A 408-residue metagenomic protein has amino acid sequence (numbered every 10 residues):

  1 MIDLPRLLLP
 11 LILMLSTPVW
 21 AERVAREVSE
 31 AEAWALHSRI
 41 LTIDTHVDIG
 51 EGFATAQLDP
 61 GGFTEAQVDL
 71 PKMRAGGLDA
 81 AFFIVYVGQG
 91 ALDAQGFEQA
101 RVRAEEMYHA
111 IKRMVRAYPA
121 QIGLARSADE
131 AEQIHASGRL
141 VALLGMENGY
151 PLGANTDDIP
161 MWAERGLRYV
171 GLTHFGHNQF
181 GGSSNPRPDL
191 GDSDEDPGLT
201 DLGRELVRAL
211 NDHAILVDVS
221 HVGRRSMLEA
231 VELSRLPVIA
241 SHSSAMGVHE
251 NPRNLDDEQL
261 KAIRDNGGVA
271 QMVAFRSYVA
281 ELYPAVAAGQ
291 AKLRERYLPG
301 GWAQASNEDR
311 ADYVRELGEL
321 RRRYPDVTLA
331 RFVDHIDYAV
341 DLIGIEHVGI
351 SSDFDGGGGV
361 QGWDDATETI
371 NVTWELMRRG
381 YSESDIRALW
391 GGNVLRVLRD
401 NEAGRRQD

Functional and structural regions predicted by a protein language model:
M1-L4: N-terminal secretory signal peptides that target proteins for export/translocation
R6-P18: Bacterial N-terminal signal peptides
W20-D194, M246, E250-D408: N-terminal hydrophobic targeting/anchoring segments and the immediately downstream early-domain regions of hydrolases
N178-P188, G198-L199, G223-L233: Active-site-adjacent beta->alpha loops and helix N-cap segments on the catalytic face of soluble alpha/beta enzymes
D194-L210, A230-V238: Alpha-helix-loop-beta-strand connector modules within alpha/beta enzyme cores
E195-L202, D218-G223, L255: Short, contiguous, pocket-lining structural segments that sit at or immediately flank catalytic/ligand-binding sites
E205-V219, R225-E229, Q259-D265: Substrate-binding cleft of carbohydrate-active enzyme catalytic domains
V231-H242, M246-V248, R253: His/Asp/Glu-rich metal/cofactor-coordinating catalytic motifs and the adjacent surface-exposed loops that frame enzyme
